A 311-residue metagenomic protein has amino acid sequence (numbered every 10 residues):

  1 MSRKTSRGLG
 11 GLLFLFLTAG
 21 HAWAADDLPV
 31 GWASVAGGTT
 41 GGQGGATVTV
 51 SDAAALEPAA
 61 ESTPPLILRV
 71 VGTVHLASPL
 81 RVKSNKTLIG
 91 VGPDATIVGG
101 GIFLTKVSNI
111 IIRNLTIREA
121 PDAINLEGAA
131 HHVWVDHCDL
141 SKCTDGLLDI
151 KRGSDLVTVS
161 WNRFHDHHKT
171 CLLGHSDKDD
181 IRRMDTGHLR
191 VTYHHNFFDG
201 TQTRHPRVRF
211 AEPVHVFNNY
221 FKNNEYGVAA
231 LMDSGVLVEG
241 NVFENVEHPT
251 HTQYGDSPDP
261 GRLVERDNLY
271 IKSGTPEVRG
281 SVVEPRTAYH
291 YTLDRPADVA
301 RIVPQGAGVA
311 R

Functional and structural regions predicted by a protein language model:
S2-I67, K272-R311: Extracellular "leader-to-stem" segments immediately downstream of a signal peptide or signal-anchor in secreted/lumenal
S34-T40, H75-P79, A230: Short aromatic-glycine motifs in intrinsically disordered, low-complexity regions
A53, V70-T73, C143: N-terminal post-signal-peptidase region of extra-cytosolic proteins
E57-P65, G72-I89, A95-N114, R118-A130 (+1 more regions): Extracellular beta-strand-rich solenoid/capping regions of secreted or surface-exposed proteins that bind or remodel
V71, D149, L172-G174, R207-R209 (+1 more regions): A cross-family glycoside hydrolase active-site/sugar-binding cleft signature
N85-P93, S108-E119, A130-T144, S154-H175 (+4 more regions): Right-handed parallel beta-helix
G101, A123-N125, L147, T170-L172 (+3 more regions): Structural detector of coil-to-beta-strand junctions
V208-R311: Extracellular beta-rich repeat passengers
